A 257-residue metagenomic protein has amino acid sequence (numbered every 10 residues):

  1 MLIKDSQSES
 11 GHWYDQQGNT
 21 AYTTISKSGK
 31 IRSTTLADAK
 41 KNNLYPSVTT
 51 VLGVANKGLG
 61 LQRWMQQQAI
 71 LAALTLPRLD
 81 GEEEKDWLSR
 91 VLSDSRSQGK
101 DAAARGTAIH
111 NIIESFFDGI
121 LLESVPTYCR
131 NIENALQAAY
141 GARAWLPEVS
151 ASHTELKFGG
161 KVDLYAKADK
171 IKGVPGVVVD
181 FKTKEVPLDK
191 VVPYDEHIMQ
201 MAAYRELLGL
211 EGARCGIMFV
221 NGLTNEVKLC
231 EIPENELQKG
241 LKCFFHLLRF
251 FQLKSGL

Functional and structural regions predicted by a protein language model:
M1-G159: Metal-dependent nuclease catalytic cores that hydrolyze phosphodiester bonds in DNA/RNA, characterized by
W145-K254: Mg2+/Mn2+-dependent nuclease catalytic core
